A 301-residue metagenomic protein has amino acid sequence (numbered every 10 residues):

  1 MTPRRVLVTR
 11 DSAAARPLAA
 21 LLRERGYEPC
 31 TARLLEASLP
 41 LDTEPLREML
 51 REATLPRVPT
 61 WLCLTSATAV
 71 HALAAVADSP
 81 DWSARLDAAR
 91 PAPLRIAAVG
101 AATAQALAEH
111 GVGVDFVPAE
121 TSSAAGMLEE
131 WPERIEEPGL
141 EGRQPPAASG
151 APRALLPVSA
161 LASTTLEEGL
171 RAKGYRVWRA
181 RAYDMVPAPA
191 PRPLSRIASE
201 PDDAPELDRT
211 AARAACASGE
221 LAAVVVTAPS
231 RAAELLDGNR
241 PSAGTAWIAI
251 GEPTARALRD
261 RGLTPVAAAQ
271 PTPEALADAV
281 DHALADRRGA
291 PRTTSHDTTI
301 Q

Functional and structural regions predicted by a protein language model:
M1-Q301: Signature of uroporphyrinogen-III synthase
